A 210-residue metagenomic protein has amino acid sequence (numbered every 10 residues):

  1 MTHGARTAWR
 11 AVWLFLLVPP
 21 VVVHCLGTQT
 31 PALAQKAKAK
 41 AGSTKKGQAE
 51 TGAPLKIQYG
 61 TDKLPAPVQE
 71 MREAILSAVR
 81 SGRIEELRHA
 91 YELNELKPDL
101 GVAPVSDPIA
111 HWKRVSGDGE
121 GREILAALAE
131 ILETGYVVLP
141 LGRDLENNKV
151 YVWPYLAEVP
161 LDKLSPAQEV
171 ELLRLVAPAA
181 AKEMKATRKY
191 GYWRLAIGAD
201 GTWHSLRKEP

Functional and structural regions predicted by a protein language model:
M1-W9: N-terminal secretory signal peptides that target proteins for export/translocation
V12-H24: Bacterial N-terminal signal peptides
V22-K38: Signal peptide processing junction and immediate N-terminal pro/mature segment of secreted/exported proteins
K36-E73, E85-P210: C-terminal-biased regions
L76: Short basic-aromatic helix/loop recognition motifs at nucleic-acid and histone-peptide binding interfaces
